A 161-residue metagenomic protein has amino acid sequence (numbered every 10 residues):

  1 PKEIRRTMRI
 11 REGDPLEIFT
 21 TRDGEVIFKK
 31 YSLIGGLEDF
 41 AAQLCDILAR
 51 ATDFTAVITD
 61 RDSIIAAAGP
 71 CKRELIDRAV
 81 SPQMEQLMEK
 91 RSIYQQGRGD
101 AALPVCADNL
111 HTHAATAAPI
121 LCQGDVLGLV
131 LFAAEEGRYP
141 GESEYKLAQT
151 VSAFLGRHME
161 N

Functional and structural regions predicted by a protein language model:
K2-A66: Intrinsically disordered, low-complexity terminal regulatory regions
F28-Y31, A68-C71, E135-G137: Short hinge/gating elements
K30-Q43, S92-A101, G156: Short, positively charged
G35-E38, A42-I47, V80-Q86, G128-L129 (+1 more regions): Juxtadomain coupling helices with adjacent low-complexity linkers
C45-A107: Structured interaction and signal-relay segments at domain junctions
L110-H111: Short gly/ser/thr-rich secondary-structure transition/capping motifs
A114-L121: A short, aliphatic-rich beta-strand micro-motif
